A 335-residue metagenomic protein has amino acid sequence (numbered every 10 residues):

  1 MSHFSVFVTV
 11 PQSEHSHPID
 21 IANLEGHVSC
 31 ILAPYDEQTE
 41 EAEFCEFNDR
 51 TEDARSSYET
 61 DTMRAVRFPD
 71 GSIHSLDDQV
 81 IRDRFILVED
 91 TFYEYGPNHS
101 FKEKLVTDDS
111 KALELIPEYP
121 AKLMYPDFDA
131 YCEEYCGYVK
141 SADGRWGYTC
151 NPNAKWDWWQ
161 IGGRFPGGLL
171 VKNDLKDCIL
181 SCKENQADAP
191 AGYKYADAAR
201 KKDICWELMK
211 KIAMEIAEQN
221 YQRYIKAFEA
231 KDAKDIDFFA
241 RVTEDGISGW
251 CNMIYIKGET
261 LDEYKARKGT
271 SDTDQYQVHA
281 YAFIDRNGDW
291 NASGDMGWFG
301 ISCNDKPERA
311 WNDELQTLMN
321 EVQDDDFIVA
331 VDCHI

Functional and structural regions predicted by a protein language model:
S2-T317, E321: Acidic (Asp/Glu-rich) sequence patches and key acidic residues that form negatively charged surfaces used
D325-I335: C-terminal or internal capping secondary-structure element at the end of a domain, subdomain, or sheet
